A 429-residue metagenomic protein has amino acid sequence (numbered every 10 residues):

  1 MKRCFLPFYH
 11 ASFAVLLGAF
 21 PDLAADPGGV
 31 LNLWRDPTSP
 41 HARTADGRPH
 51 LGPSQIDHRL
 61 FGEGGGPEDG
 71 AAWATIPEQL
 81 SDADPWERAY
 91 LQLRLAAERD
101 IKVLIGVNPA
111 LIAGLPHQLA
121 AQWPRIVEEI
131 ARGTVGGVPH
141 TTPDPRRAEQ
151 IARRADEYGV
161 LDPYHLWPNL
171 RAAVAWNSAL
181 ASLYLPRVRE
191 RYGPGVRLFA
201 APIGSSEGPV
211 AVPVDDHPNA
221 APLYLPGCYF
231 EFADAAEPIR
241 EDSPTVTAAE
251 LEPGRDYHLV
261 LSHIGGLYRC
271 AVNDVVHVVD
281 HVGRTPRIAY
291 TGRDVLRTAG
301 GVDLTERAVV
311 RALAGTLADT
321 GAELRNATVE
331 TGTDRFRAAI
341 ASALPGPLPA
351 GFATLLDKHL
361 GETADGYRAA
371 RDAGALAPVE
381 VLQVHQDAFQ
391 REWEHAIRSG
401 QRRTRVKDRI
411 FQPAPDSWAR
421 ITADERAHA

Functional and structural regions predicted by a protein language model:
M1-H10, F20-A24: Conserved AMP-binding A3 loop
C4-P7, V30, A121: Amphipathic alpha-helical scaffolding segments
S12-V15: Hydrophobic alpha-helical transmembrane segments of membrane proteins
G18-A25, A97-D100: Short, solvent-exposed loop/edge-beta patches enriched in aromatic
A25-A42: Conserved nucleotide-state-sensing and coupling region of NTP-binding domains
R43-A429: Active-site glycine/GP-rich loop and adjacent strand/helix microenvironment that borders small-molecule binding pockets
